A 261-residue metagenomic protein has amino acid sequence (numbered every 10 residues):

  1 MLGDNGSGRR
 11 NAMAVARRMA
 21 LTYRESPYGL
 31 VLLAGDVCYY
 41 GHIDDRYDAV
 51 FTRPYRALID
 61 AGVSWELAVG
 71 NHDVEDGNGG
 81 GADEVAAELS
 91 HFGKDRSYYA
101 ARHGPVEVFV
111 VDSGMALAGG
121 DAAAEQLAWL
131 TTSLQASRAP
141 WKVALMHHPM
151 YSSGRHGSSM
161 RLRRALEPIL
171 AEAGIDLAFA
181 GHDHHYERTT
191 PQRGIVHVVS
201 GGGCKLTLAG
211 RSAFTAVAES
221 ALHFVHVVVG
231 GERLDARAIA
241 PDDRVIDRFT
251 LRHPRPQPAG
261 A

Functional and structural regions predicted by a protein language model:
M1, L33, R102-H103, P191 (+3 more regions): Generic beta-strand structural signal
M1-R46, S152-S153: N-terminal active-site segment of His-dependent metallophosphoesterases
G6, G114-M115, V199, R237-R244: Secondary-structure transition/turn motif
A20, P27, Y39-K142, H156-L177 (+1 more regions): Extended active-site neighborhood of metal-dependent phosphoesterases/phosphodiesterases
M150-Y151, H185: Short, catalytically relevant binding-site loops at active-site mouths
A216-A261: A short C-terminal boundary segment appended to hydrolase-like catalytic domains
